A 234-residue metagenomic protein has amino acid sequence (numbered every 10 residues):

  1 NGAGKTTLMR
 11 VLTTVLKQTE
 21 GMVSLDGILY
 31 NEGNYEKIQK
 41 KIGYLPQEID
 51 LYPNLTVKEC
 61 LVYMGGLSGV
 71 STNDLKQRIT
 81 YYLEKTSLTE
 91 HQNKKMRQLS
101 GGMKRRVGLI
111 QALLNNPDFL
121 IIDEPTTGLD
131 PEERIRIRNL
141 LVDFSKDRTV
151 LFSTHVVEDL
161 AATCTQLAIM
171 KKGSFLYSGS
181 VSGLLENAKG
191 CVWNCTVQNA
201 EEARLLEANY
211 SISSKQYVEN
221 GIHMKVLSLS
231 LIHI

Functional and structural regions predicted by a protein language model:
T13: Helix-to-loop junction immediately C-terminal to a conserved catalytic motif
G21-N31, K37-I38: Conserved ABC transporter NBD signature motif
V62, G66, N73-H91: Conserved ABC ATPase "signature" region
K95-L99: Conserved ABC ATPase signature
L120-D123: Catalytic Walker B motif of ABC-type/P-loop ATPase nucleotide-binding domains
R136-K225: ABC transporter nucleotide-binding domain
I232-I234: Conserved small/polar residues in nucleotide/adenosyl-binding loops
